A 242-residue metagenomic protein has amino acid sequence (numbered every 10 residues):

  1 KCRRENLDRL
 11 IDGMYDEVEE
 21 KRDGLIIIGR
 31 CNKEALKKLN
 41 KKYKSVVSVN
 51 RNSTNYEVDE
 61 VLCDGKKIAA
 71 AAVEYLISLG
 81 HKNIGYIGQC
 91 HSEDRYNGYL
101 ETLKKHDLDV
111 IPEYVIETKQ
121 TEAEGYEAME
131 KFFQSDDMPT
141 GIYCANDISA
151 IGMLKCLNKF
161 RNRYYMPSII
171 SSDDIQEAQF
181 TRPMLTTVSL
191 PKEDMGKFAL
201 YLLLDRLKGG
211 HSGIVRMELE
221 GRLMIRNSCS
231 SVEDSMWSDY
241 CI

Functional and structural regions predicted by a protein language model:
K1-C2, D8-G24, A35-I242: Bacterial carbohydrate/catabolite-sensing allosteric modules
G29-R30, N146: N-terminal glycine-rich "phosphate-gripper" loop used for MgATP/nucleotide binding and carboxylate activation
